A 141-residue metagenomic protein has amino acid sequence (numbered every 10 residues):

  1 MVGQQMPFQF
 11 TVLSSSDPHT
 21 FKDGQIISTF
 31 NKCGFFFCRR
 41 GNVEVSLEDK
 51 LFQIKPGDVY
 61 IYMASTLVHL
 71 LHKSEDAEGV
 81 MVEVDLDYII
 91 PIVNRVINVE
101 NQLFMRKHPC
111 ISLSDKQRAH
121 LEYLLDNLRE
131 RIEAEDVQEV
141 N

Functional and structural regions predicted by a protein language model:
M1-P56: Generic protein-terminus/edge-of-domain signal
V2-Q5, L71-A134: A hydrophobic/aromatic-rich effector-binding and dimerization subdomain of bacterial HTH-type transcriptional regulators
H19-G24, V68, I90-I92: A short, acidic/glycine-rich surface segment
T29, I61, E83: Short aromatic/basic micro-patch
C38-R40, M63, K73: A short, compositionally biased micro-patch
Y60, S65-L70, I89: Histidine-centered metal-chelating micro-motifs
A134-N141: All-alpha amphipathic helical-bundle segments outside canonical DNA-binding/catalytic cores that form hydrophobic
